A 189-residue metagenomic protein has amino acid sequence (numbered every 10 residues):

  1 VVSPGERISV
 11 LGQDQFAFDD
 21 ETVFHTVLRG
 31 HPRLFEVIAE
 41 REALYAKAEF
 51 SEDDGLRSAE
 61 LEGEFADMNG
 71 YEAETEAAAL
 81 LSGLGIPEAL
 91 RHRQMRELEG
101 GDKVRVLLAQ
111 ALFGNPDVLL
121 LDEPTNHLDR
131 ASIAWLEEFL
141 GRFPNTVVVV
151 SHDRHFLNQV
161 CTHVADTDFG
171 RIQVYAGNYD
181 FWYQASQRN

Functional and structural regions predicted by a protein language model:
V1-N189: ABC ATP-binding cassette signature C-motif
